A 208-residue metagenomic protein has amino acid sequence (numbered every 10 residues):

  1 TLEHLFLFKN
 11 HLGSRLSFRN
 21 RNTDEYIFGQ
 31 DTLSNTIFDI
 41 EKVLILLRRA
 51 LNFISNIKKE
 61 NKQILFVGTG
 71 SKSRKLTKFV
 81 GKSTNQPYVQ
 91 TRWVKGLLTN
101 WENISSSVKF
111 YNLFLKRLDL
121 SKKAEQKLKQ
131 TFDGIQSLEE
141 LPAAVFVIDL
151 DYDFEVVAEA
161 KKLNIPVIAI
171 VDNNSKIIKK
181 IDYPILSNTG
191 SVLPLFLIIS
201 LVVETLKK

Functional and structural regions predicted by a protein language model:
T1-N188, V192-K208: Ribosome large-subunit tunnel/peptidyl-transferase-proximal elements
